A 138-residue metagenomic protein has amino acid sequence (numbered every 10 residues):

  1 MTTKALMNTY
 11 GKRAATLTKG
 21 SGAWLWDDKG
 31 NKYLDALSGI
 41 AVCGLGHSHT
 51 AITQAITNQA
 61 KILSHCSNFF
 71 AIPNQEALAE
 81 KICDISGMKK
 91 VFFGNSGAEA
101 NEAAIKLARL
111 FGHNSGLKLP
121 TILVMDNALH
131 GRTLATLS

Functional and structural regions predicted by a protein language model:
M1-K90: N-terminal glycine-rich, Lys/His-bearing helix-loop that initiates the first secondary-structure elements of many
E80-S138: PLP-dependent aspartate aminotransferase-fold enzymes
